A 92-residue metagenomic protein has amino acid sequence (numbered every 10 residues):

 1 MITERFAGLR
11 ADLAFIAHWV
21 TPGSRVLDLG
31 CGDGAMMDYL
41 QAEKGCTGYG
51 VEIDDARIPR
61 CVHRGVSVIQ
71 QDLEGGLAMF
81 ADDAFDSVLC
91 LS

Functional and structural regions predicted by a protein language model:
M1-D83, S87: Conserved N-terminal segment of class I S-adenosyl-L-methionine
C90-L91: A short beta-strand submotif of the Rossmann-like class I SAM-dependent methyltransferase core that lines
